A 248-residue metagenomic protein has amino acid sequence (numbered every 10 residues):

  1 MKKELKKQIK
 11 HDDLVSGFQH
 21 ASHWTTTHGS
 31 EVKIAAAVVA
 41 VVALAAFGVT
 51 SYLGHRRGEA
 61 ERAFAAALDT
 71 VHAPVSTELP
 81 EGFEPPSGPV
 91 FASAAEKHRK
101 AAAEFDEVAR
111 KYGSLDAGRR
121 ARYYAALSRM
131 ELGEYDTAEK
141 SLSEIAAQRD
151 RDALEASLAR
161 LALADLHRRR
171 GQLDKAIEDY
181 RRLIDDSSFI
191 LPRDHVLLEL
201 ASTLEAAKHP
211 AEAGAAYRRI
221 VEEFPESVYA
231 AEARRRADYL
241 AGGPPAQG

Functional and structural regions predicted by a protein language model:
M1-A37: N-terminal positive-inside, membrane-proximal cytosolic segments immediately preceding the first
V108-G118, A147-A156, I184-R193, V221-E232: Short solvent-exposed coil/turn linkers within tandem alpha-helical repeat scaffolds
